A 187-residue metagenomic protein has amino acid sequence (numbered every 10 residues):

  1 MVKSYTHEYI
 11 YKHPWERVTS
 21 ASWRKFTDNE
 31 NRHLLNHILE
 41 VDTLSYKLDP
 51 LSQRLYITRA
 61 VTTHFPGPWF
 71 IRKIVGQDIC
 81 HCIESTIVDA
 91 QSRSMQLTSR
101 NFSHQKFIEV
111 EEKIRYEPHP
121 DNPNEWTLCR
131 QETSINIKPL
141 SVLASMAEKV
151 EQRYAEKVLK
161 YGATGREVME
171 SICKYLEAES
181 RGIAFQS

Functional and structural regions predicted by a protein language model:
M1-P66: Hydrophobic ligand-binding cavity/cleft-lining segments
V2-R17, L34, L48, F70-D78 (+1 more regions): Terminal "cap-and-tail" regions of soluble proteins that handle hydrophobic small molecules
L39-D42, Q53-I57, C80-E84, R93 (+1 more regions): A generic structural signal for short beta-strands and their flanking turns/coil linkers
T58-K73, D78, C82-S85: Eukaryotic helix-linker segments that join adjacent hydrophobic helices
